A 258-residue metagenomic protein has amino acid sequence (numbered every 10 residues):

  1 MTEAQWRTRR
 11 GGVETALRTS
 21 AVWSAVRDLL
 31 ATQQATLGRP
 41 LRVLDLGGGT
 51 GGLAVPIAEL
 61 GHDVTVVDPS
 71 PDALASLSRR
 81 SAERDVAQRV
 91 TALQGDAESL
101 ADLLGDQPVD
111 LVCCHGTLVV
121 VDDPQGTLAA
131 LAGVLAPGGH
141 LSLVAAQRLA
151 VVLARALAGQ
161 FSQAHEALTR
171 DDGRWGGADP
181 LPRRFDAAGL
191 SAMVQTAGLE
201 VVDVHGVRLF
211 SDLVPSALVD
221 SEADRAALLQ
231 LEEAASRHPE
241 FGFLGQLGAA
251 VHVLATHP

Functional and structural regions predicted by a protein language model:
M1-R39, G52-L53, S76, R84 (+1 more regions): Conserved class I S-adenosyl-L-methionine
G38-G47: Conserved class I S-adenosyl-L-methionine
P56-S99: Class I SAM-dependent methyltransferase SAM/SAH-binding core
C113: A conserved beta-strand element that flanks and buttresses the S-adenosyl-L-methionine
Q125-H140: A short glycine-rich, Lys/Arg-flanked "PGG" loop and its adjoining helix->strand segment in the class I
H140-T169: Conserved class I S-adenosyl-L-methionine
P180-G198, V204: Short alpha-helix
D203-P258: Conserved Class I S-adenosyl-L-methionine
